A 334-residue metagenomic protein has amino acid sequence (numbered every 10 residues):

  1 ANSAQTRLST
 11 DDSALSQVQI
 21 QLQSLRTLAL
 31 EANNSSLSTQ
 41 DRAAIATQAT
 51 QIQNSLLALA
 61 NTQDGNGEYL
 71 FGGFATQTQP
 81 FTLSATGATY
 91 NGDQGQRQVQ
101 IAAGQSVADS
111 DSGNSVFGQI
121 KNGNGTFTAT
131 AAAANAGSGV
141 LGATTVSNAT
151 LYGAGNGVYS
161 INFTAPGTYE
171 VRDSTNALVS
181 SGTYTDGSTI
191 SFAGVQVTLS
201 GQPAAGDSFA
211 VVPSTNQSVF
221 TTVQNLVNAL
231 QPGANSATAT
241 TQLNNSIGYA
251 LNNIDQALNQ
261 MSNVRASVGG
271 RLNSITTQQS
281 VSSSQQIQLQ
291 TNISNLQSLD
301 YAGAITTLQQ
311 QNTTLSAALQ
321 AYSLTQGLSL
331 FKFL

Functional and structural regions predicted by a protein language model:
A1-Q5, D12, A75-N263, Q286-I287 (+1 more regions): Bacterial flagellar/type III secretion structural subunits and associated motility module proteins, recognized via
A1-S84, V107, T221-L334: Amphipathic alpha-helical polymerization modules
